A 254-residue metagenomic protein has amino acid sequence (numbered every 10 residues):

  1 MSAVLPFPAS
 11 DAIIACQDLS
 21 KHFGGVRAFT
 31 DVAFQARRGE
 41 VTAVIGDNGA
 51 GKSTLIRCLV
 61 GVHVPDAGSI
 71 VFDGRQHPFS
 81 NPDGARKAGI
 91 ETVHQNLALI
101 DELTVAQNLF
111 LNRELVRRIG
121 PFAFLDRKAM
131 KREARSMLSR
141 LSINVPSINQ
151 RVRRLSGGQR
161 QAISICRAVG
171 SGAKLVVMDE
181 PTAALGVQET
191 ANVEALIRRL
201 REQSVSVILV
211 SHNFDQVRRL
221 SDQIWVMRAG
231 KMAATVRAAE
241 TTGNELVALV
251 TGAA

Functional and structural regions predicted by a protein language model:
S2-A254: Glycine-rich phosphate-binding loops of nucleotide-dependent enzymes
